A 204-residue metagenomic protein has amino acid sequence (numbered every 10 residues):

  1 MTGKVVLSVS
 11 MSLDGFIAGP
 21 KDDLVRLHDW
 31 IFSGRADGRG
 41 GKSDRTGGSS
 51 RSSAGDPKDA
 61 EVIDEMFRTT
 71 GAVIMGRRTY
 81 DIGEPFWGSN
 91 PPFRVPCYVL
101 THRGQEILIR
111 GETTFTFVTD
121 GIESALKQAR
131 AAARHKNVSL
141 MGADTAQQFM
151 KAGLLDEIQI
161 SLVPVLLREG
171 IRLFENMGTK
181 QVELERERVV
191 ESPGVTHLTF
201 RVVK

Functional and structural regions predicted by a protein language model:
M1-K204: Enzymes that bind and transform nitrogen-containing heteroaromatic metabolites
